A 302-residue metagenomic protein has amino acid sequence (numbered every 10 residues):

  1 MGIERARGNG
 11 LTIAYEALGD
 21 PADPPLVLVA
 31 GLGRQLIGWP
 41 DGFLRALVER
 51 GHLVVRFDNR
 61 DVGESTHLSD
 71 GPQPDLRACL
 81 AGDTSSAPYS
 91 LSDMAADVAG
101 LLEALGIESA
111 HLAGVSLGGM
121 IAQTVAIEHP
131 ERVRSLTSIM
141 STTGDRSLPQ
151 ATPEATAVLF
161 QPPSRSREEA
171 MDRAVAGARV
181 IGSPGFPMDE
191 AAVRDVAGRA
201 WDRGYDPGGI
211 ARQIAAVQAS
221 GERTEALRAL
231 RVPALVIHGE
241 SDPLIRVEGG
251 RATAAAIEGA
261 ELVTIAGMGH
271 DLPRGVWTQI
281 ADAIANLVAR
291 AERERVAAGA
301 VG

Functional and structural regions predicted by a protein language model:
L11-A81: Conserved HGGG/HGGXW glycine-rich cap/lid loop of the alpha/beta-hydrolase fold
P88, S92-A110: Conserved acidic catalytic loop of the alpha/beta-hydrolase fold
G119-H129: Short glycine-enriched nucleophile-adjacent loop and the immediately C-terminal alpha-helix near the catalytic center
I127, L136-R165: Flexible "cap/lid" loop of the alpha/beta hydrolase fold
A151-E225, A229, A252: Alpha/beta-hydrolase
L230, V236-H238: Short beta-strand/loop motif that positions the catalytic acidic residue of the alpha/beta-hydrolase fold
S241-I245: Acidic catalytic loop of the alpha/beta-hydrolase fold
A260-G302: Catalytic active-site module of serine/aspartate enzymes centered on a nucleophile-bearing elbow/loop
